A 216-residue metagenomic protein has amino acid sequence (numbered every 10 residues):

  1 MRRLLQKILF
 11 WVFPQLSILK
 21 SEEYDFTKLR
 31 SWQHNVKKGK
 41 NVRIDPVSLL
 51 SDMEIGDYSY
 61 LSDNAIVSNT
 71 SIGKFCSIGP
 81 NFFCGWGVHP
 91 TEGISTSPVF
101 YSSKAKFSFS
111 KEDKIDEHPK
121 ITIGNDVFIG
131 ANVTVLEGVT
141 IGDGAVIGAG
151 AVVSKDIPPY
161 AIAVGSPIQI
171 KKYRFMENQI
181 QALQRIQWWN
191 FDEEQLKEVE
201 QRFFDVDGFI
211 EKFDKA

Functional and structural regions predicted by a protein language model:
M1-V36: Membrane-proximal basic amphipathic "stem/tether" segments
R3, I8, D25-T27, S97-V135 (+1 more regions): C-terminal segments of enzyme domains that contribute to small-molecule binding surfaces
E23-D25, R43-E137, S166: Flexible, glycine/small-residue-enriched loop-and-beta-strand segment within the central core of proteins
K40: Substrate/cofactor-recognition hotspot
V88-P90, I157, Y173-F175: Conserved catalytic-core motifs of eukaryotic protein kinase domains, centered on the activation segment
E117, N132-A145, A151-S154: Beta-rich strand-turn-strand
D126, G144, A161: Catalytic-loop signature of eukaryotic-like protein kinases
